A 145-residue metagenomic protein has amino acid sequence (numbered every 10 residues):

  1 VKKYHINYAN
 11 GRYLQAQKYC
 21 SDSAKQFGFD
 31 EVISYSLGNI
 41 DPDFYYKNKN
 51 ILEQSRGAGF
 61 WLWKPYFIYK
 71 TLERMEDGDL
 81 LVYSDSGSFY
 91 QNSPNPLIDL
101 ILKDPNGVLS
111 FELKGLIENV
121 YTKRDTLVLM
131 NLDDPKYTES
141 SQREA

Functional and structural regions predicted by a protein language model:
V1-A145: Glycosyltransferase catalytic domains, chiefly GT-A lineage
